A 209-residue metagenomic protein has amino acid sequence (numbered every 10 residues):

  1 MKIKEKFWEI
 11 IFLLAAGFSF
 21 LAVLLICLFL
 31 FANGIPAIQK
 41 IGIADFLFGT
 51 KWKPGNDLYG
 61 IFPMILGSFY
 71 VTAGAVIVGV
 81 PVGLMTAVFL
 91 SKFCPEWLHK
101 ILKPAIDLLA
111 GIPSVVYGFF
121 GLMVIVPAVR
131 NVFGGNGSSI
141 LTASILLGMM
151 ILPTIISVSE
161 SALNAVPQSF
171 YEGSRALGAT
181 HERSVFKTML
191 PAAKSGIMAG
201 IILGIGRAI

Functional and structural regions predicted by a protein language model:
K2-L28: N-terminal signal-anchor/first transmembrane alpha helix
I3-K6, I10, F31-A75, P95-E96: Periplasmic/extracellular loop-to-transmembrane helix junction in inner-membrane transport proteins
M64, S68, P104-D107, G111 (+2 more regions): Residue-level signal for discrete positions within transmembrane alpha-helices of multi-pass small-molecule
G74-I106, P127: Transmembrane-helix boundary motif in ABC transporter permease subunits
D107-L147, I151: Generic hydrophobic transmembrane alpha-helix motif, especially the helices
P113, L177-G178, P191: Glycine/proline-centered hinge or cleavage motifs at structural transition points of membrane proteins
S157-A176, R183-K187: Intracellular coupling helices
V158-S159, H181-I209: Transmembrane alpha-helices
